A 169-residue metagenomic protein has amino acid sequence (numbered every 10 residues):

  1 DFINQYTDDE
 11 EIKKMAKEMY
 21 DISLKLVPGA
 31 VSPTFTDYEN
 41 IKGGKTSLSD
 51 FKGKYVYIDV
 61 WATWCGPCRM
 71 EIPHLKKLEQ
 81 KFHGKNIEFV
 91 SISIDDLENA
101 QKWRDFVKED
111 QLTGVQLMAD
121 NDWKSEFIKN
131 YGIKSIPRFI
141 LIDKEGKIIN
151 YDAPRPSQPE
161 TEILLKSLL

Functional and structural regions predicted by a protein language model:
D1-G44: Oxidative protein folding and maturation machinery
T36-N40, R104-E145: Short, internal strand/loop/helix patches that form the active-site neighborhood or redox-interaction surface
T46-S47, I149: Generic structural signal for well-ordered beta-strand positions
S47-R69, L75: Short active-site neighborhood of thiol/selenol oxidoreductases, capturing the structured segment around
K52-K54, G84, L112, I133: Active-site acidic short loop of glycosyltransferases
M70-D110, N121-K129, I163: Structural microenvironment flanking redox-active thiols in thiol-disulfide oxidoreductases
L141-L169: Thiol-/selenol-based redox modules, centered on thioredoxin-like and closely related oxidoreductase domains
